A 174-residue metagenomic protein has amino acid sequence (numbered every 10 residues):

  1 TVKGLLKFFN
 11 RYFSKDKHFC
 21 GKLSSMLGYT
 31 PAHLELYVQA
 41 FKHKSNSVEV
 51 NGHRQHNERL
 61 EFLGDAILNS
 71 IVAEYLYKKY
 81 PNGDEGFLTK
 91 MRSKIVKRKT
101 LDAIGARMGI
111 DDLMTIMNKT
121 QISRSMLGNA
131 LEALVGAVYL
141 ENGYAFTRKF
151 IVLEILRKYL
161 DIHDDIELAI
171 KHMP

Functional and structural regions predicted by a protein language model:
T1-P174: Double-stranded RNA-binding/processing signature
